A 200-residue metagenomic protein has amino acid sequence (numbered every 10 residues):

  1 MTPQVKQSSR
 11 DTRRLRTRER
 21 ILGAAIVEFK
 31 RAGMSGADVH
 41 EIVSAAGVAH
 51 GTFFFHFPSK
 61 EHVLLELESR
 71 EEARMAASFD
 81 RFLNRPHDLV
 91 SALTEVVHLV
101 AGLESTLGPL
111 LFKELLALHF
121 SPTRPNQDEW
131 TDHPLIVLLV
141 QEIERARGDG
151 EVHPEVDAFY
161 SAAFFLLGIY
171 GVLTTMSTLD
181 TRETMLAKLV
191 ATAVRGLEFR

Functional and structural regions predicted by a protein language model:
M1-A32, G36-A45, H62: Basic, helix-initiating cap at the start of DNA-binding domains
M1-V5, E95-G102, I136-V137, Q141-D149 (+3 more regions): C-terminal peripheral helix-coil segments that are non-catalytic and often amphipathic
T17, E71, M75, L93-V96 (+5 more regions): Hydrophobic/aromatic residues within well-ordered alpha-helical segments
R31-S35, L107, D149: Short coil/turn segments at alpha/beta junctions that flank glycine-rich nucleotide-binding fingerprints
G47-F57: Short hydrophobic/aromatic patch on the recognition helix
F57, L64-E71: Alpha-helical DNA-contacting segments of helix-turn-helix folds
E66, D80-L107, A162-F165: Hydrophobic alpha-helical connector segments
A101-V140, T174: Short secondary-structure transition hinges
